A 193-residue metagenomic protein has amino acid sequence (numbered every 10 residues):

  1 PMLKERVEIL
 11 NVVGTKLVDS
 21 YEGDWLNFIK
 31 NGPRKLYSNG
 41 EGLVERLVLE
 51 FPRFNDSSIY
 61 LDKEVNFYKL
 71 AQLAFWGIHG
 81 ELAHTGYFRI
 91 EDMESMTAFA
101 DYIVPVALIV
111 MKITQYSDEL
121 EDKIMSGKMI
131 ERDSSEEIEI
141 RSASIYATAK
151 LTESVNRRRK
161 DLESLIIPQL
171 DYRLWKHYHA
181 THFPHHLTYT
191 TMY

Functional and structural regions predicted by a protein language model:
P1-Y193: HhH-family (HhH-GPD) DNA N-glycosylase catalytic core used in base-excision repair
